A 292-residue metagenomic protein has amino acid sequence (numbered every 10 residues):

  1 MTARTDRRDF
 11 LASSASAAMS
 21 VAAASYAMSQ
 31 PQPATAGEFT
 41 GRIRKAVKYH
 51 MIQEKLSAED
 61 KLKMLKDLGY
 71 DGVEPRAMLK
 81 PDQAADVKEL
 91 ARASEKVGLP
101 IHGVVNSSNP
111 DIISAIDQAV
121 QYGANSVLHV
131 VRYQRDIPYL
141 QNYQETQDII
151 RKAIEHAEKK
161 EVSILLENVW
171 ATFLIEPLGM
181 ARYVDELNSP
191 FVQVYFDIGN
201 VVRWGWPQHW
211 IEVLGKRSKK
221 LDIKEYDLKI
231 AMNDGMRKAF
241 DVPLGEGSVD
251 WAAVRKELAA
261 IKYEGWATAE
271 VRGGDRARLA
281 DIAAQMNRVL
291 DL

Functional and structural regions predicted by a protein language model:
T2-S126, R151, S189, K216-S218 (+3 more regions): N-terminal pre-domain/capping segments
L11, K220, G265-R272: Conserved active-site loop/cleft motifs that coordinate metal ions or position small ligands
K48-I52, R76-M78, N106-S107, R132-Q134 (+4 more regions): Active-site beta-loop-alpha junctions enriched in small/polar residues
A58, D136-Y143, F173, L244 (+1 more regions): Flexible, glycine- and charge-enriched loops at secondary-structure boundaries
G72-V73, E155-S248, A253-R255: Acidic/histidine-rich catalytic cores of soluble enzymes
D86-K88, I112-I113, Y139-I150, P177-A181 (+2 more regions): Charged helix-capping and loop-helix junction motifs
P110-A115, V131-Q144, D234-F240: Surface-exposed, active-site-proximal loop segments in enzymatic domains
Y122-Y139, K160-W170, T268: Active-site groove signature of glycoside hydrolases
